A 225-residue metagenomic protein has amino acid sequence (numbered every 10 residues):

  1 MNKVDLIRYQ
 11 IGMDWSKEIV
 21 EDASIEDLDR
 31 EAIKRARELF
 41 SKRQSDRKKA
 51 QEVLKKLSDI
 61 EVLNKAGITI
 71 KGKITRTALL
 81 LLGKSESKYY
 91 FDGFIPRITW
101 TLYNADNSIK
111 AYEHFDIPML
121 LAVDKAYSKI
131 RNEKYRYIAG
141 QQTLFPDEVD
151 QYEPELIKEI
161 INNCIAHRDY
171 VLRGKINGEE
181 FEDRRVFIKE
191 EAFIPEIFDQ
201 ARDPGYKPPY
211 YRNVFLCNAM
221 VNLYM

Functional and structural regions predicted by a protein language model:
M1-P154, K158-M225: Conserved N-terminal catalytic/coupling substructures associated with nucleotide/phosphate chemistry
